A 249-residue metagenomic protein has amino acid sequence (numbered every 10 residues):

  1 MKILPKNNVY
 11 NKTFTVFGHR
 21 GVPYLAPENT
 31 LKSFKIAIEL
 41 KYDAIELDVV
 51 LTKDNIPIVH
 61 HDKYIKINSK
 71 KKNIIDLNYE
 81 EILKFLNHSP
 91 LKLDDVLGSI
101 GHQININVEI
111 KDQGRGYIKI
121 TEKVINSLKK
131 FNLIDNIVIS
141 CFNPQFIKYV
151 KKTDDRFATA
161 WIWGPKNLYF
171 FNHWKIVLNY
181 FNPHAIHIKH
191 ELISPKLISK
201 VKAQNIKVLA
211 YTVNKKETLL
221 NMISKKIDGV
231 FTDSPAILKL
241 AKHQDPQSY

Functional and structural regions predicted by a protein language model:
M1-Y249: Phosphate-group recognition and catalysis centered on beta-loop-alpha active-site segments
